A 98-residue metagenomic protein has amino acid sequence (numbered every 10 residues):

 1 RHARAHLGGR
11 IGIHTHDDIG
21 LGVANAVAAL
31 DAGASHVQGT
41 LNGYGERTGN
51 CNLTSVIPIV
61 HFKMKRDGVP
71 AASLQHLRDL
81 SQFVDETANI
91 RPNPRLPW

Functional and structural regions predicted by a protein language model:
R1-W98: Catalytic cores and adjacent flexible loops of soluble metabolic enzymes that perform enolate/carbanion chemistry on
